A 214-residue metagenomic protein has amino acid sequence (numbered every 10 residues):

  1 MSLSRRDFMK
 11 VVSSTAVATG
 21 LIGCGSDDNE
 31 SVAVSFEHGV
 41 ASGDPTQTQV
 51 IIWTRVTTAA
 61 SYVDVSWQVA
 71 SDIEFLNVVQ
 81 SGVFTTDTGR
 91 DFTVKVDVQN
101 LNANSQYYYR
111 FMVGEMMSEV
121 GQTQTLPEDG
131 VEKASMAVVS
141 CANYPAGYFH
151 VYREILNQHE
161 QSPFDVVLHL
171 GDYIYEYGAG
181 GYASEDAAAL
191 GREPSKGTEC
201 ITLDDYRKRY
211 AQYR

Functional and structural regions predicted by a protein language model:
M1, D7-G25: N-terminal export signals
D27-N29: Intrinsic-disorder/low-complexity linker and hinge segments
S31-R214: Divalent metal-dependent phosphoesterase catalytic cores across multiple superfamilies
